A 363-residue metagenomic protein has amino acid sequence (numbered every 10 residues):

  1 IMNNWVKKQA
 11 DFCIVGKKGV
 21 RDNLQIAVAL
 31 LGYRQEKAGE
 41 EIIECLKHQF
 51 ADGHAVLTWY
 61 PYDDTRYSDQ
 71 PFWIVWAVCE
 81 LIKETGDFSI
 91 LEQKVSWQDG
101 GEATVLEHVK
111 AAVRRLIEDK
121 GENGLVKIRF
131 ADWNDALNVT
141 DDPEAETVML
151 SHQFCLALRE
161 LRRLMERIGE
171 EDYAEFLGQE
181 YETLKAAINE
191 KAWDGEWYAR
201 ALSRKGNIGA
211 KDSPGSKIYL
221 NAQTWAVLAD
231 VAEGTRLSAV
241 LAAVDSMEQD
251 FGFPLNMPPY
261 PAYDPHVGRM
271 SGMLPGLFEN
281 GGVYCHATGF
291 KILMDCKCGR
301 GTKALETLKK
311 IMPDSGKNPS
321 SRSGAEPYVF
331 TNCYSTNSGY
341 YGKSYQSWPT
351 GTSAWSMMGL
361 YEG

Functional and structural regions predicted by a protein language model:
I1-K18, E40, E44, R115 (+1 more regions): Low-complexity, Ser/Thr/Pro/Gly-enriched N-terminal "stalk/linker" regions
W5-Q9, I26, C45, Y181 (+1 more regions): Conserved hydrophobic/aromatic pocket- or pore-lining residues that grip, position, or stack substrates in active sites
D11-F12, K47, A51, E80 (+4 more regions): Conserved helix-loop functional segments at active or binding sites
G16-K18, G215-I218, G281-V283: Short helix-capping and inter-helix turn/linker motifs at the boundaries of alpha-helical repeat units
V20-N23, A29-V126, T147-S151, C155 (+4 more regions): Aromatic-rich carbohydrate-recognition surfaces in CAZymes
D52-T65, R129-E146, S203-D212, V267-L277 (+1 more regions): Acidic/His metal-coordination segments adjacent to aromatic residues that form catalytic metal sites in metalloenzymes
V56, Q153-G268, K309, P313-S344: Catalytic cores of carbohydrate-active enzymes
G121-F130, K191-W193: C-terminal ends of transmembrane alpha-helices and the immediately adjacent extracellular/lumenal or cytosolic loop
